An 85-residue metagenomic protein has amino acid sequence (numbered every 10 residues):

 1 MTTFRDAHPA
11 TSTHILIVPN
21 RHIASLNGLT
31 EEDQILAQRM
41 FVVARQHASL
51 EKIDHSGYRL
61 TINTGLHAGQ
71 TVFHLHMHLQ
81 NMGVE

Functional and structural regions predicted by a protein language model:
M1-E85: HIT superfamily nucleotide-processing domains
